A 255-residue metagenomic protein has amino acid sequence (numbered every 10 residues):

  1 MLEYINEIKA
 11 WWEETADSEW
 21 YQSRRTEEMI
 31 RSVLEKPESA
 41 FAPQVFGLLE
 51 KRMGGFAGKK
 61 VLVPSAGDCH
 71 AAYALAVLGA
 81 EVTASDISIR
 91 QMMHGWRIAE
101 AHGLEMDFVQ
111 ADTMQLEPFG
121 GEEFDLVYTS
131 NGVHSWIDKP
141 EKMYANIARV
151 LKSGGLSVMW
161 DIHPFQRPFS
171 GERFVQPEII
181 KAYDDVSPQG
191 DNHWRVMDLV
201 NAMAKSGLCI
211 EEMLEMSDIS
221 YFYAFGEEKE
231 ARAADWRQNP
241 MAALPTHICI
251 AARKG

Functional and structural regions predicted by a protein language model:
M1-A57, H70: Conserved class I S-adenosyl-L-methionine
K60-Q115: Class I SAM-dependent methyltransferase SAM/SAH-binding core
P118-V127: A short acidic, Gly/Pro-enriched loop at the edge of an enzyme's catalytic core that lines a small-molecule cofactor
T129-N131, W160: Residues lining the SAM
E141-L156: A short glycine-rich, Lys/Arg-flanked "PGG" loop and its adjoining helix->strand segment in the class I
L156-V186: Conserved class I S-adenosyl-L-methionine
G190-M213: Short alpha-helix
S206-L208, K229-G255: Core SAM-dependent methyltransferase catalytic element
